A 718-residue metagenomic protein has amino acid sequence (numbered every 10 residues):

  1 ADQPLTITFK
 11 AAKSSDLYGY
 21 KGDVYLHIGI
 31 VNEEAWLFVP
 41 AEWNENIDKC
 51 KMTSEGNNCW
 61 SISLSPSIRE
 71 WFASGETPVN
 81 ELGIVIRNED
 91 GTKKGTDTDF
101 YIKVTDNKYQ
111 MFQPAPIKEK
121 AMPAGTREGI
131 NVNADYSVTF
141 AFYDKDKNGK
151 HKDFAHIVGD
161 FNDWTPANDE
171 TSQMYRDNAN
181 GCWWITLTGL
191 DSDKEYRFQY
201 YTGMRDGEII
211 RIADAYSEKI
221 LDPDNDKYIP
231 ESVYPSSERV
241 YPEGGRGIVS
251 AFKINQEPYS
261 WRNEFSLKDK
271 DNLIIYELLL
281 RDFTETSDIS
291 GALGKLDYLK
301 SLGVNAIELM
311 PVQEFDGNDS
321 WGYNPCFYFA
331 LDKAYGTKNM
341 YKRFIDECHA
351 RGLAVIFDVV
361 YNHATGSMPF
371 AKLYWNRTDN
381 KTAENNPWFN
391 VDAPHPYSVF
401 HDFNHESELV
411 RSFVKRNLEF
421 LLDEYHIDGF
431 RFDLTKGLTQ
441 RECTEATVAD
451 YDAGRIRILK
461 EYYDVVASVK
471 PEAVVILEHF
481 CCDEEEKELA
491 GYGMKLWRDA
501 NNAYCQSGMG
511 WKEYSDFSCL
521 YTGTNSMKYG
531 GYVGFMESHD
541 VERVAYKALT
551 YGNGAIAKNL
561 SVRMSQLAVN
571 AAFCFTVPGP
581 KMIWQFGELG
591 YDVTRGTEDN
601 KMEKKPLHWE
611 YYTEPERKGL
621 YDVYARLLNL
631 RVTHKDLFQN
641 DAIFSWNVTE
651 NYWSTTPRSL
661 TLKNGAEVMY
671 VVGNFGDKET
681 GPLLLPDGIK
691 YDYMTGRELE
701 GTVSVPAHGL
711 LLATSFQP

Functional and structural regions predicted by a protein language model:
A1-A11, V132-T139: Contiguous beta-strand segments within globular domains
L5-A11, E667-N674: Short, well-ordered beta-strand segments enriched in hydrophobic/aromatic residues
Y18-E76, E89-F100, A141-D193, G203-N225: Aromatic-rich carbohydrate-binding modules that target alpha-glucans
Y109-A155, R211-D271: Basic K/R-rich, polyanion-interacting modules in nucleoproteins and related proteins
D193, P706-L710: Tight coil/turn sites that cap or link beta-strands
I220-L221, E257-L273, L279-I427, L434-Y451 (+1 more regions): Substrate-binding/active-site clefts of carbohydrate-active enzymes
Q313, W321-N324, R351, L434-F535 (+7 more regions): Active-site-proximal helices and loops of the catalytic beta/alpha 8
V399, L434-V448, G531-L560: Active-site clefts of carbohydrate-active enzymes
